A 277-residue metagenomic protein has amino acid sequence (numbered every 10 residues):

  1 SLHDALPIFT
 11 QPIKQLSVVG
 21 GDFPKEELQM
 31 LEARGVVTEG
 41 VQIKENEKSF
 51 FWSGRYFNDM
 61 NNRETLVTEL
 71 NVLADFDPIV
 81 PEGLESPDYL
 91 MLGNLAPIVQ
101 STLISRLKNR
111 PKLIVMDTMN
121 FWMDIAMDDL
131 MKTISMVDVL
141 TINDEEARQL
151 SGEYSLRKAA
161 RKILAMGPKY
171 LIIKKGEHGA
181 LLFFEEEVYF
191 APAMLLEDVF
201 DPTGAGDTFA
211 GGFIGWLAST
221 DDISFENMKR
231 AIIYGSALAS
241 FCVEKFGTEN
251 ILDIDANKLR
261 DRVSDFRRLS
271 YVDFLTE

Functional and structural regions predicted by a protein language model:
L2-L6: Short, small-residue-biased leader/transition segments that mark boundaries at the very start of proteins
T10-M91, S105-P111, R260-E277: Conserved N-terminal subdomain of the carbohydrate kinase-like
Q15-S17, M116, I173: Structural beta-sheet core signal
G20-D22, N94-V99, M119-M123: Short beta->alpha connector loops
E27, V99-R106, D128-K132: A short acidic, amphipathic alpha-helical/loop segment
M91-A96, N143: Catalytic beta/alpha-barrel core
K108-L113, F121-F190: Conserved phosphate/ATP/ADP-binding segment of small-molecule kinases
L156-E277: Conserved phosphate-binding/catalytic region of the ribokinase-like
